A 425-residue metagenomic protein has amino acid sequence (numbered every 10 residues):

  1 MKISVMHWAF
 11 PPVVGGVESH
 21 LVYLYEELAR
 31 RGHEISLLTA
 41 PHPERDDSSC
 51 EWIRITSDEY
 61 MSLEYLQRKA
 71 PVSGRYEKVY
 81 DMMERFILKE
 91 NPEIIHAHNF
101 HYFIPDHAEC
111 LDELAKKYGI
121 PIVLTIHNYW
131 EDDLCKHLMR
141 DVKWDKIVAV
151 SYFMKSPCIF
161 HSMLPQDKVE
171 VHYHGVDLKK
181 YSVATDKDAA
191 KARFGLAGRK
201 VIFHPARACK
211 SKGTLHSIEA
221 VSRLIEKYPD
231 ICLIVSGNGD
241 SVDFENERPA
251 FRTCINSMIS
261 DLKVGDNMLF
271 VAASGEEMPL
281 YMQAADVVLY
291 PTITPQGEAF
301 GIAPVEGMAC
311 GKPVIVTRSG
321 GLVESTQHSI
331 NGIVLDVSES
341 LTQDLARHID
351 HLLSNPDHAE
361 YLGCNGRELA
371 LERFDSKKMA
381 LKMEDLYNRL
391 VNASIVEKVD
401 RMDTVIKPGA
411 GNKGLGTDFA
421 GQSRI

Functional and structural regions predicted by a protein language model:
S4, L196-K212, I218-V221, I234-S236: Conserved donor-binding/catalytic core segment of Leloir-type glycosyltransferases
H7-V13, E27-E77, F86: N-terminal strand-loop element at the rim of the active site of nucleotide-sugar-dependent glycosyltransferases
F153, G175: Carbohydrate-associated surface elements
E247-A273: Nucleotide-activated donor-binding/catalytic signature segment of Leloir-type glycosyltransferases, i.e., the conserved
Q283-G297, K312: Acidic donor-binding loop of glycosyltransferase active sites
A309, P313-V316, T326: Short hydrophobic beta-strand element within catalytic cores of glycosyltransferases and related nucleotide-activated
V323-D350, D357-Y361, D418: Change "using UDP/GDP/dTDP sugars" to "using nucleotide sugars
D344, H351, H358-R373, K382-D385: A short, well-ordered alpha-helix in the C-terminal region of glycosyltransferases
